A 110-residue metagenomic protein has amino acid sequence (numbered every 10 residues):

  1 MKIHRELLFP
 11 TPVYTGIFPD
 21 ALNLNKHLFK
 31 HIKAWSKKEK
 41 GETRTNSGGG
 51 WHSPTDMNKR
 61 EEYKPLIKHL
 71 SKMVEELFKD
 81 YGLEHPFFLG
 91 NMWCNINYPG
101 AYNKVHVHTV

Functional and structural regions predicted by a protein language model:
M1-E84: Non-heme Fe(II)/2-oxoglutarate
F88-V110: Catalytic core of non-heme Fe(II) oxygenases with the double-stranded beta-helix
